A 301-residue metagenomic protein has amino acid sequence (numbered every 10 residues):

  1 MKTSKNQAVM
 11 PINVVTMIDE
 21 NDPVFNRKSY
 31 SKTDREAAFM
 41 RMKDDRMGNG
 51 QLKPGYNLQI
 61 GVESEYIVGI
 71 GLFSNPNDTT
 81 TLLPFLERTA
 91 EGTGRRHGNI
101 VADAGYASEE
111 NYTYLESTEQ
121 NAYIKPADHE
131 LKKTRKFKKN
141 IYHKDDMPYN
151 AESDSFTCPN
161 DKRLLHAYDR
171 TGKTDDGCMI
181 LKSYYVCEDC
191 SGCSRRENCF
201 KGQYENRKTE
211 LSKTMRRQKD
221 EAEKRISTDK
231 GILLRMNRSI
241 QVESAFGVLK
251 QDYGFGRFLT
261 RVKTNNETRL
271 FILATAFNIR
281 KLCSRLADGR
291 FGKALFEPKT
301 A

Functional and structural regions predicted by a protein language model:
M1-V9, I18-A301: Anion-binding and metal-coordination hotspots
